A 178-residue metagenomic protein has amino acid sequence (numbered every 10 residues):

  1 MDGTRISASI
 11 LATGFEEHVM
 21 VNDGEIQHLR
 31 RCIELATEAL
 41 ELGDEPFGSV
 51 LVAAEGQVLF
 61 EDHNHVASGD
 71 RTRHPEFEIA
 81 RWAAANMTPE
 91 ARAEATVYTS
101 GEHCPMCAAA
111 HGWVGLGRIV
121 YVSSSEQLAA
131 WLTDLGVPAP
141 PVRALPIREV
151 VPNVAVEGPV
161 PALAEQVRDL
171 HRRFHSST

Functional and structural regions predicted by a protein language model:
D2-A39, H103, G112-T178: Zinc-dependent deaminase
I33, T37, A80, A84-A85: Generic structural signal for well-ordered alpha-helical scaffold segments
L42-P46: Short, flexible loop/turn motifs enriched in small residues
F47-A53: Short beta-strand scaffold segments in enzyme catalytic cores
L59-V66: Short beta->alpha transition motifs characteristic of CBS
S68-R81: A short, polar/charged loop-to-alpha-helix boundary motif
R81-V114, R118: Helix-adjacent hinge/juxtasegments
